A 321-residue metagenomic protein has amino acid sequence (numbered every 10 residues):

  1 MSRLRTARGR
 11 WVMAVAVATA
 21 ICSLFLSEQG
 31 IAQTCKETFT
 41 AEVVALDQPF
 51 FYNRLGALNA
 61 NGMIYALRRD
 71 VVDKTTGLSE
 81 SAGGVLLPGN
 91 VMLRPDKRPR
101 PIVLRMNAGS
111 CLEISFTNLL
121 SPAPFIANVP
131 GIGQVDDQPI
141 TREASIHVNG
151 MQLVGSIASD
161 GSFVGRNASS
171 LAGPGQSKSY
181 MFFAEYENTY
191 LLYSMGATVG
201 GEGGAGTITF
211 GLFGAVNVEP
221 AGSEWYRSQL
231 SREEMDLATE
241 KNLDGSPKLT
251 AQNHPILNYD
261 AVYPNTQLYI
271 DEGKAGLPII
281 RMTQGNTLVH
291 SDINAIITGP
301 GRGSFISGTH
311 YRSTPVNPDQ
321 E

Functional and structural regions predicted by a protein language model:
M1-G9: N-terminal secretory signal peptides that target proteins for export/translocation
A14-L24: Bacterial N-terminal signal peptides
G30-S179, D319-E321: N-terminal, post-signal-peptide metal-ligating segments of extracellular/periplasmic oxidoreductases, dominated by
N167, L171-V199: A conserved hydrophobic secondary-structure block that centers on an alpha-helix together with its immediately flanking
E187-A221: Hydrophobic or amphipathic alpha-helical targeting/insertion segments
T207, G211-K241: Extracytoplasmic/periplasmic copper-protein system
M235-E321: Acidic-aromatic/histidine active-site loop/patch
